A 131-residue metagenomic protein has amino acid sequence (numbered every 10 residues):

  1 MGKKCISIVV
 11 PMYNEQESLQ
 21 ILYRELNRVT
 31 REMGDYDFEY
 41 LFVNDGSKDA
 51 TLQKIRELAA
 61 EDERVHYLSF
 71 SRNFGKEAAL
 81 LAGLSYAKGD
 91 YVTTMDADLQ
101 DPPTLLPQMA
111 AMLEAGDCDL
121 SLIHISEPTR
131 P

Functional and structural regions predicted by a protein language model:
M1-S126: Structured catalytic core of nucleotide-sugar glycosyltransferases
E127-P131: Short "domain-exit" segments at the C-terminal end of structured domains
